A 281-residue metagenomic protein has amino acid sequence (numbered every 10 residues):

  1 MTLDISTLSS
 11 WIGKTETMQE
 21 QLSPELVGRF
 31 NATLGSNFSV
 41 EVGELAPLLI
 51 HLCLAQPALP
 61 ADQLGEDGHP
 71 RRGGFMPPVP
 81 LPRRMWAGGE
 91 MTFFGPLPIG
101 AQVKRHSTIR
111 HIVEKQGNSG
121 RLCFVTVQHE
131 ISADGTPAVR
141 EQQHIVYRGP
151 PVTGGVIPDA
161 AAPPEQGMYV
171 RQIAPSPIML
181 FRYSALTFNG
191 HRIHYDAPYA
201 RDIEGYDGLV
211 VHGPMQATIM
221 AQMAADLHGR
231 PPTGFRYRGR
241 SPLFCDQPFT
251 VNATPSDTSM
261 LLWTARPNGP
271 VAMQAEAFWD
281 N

Functional and structural regions predicted by a protein language model:
M1-Q102: Hydrophobic, proline/glycine-rich low-complexity stretches
T2-L45, A160-Q216, M223-D226: A contiguous, surface-exposed recognition patch within enzymatic or periplasmic domains that forms
T2-T15, W86-P175, P242-D246, T250-N281: HotDog/MaoC-like acyl-thioester-processing domains
S10, T17, Q21, H51-L54 (+11 more regions): Residue-level preference for alpha-helix termini and adjacent loops
E44, R121, P231-P232: Short, surface-exposed helix-loop/turn micro-motifs enriched in polar/charged residues
A200-T258, T264-E276: Catalytic-pocket segment enriched in acidic/His residues
